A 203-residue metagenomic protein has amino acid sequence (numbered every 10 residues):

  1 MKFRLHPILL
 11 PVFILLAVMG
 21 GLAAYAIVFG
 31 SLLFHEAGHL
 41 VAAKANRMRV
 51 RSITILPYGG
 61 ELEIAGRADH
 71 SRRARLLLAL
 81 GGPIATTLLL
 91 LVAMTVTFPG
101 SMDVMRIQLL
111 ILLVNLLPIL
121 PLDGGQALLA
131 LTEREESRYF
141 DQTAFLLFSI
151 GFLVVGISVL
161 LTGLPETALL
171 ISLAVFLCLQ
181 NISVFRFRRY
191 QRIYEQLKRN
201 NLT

Functional and structural regions predicted by a protein language model:
M1-T203: Hydrophobic transmembrane alpha-helices and their immediate loop junctions in multi-pass integral membrane proteins
